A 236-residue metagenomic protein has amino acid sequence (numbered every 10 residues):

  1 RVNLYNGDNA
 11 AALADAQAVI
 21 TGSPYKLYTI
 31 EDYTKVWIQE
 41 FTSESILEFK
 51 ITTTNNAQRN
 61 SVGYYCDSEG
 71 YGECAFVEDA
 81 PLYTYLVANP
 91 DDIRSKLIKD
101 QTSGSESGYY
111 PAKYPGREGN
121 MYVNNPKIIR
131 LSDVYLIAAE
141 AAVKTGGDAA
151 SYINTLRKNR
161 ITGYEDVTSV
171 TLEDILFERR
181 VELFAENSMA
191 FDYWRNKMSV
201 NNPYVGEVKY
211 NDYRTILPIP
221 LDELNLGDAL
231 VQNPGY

Functional and structural regions predicted by a protein language model:
R1-Y64, E69-A75, V87-Y236: Acidic/polar-rich alpha-helix caps and helix-coil junctions
A80-V87: Long, low-complexity, acidic/serine-threonine-proline-glutamine-glycine-rich intrinsically disordered tracts that serve
